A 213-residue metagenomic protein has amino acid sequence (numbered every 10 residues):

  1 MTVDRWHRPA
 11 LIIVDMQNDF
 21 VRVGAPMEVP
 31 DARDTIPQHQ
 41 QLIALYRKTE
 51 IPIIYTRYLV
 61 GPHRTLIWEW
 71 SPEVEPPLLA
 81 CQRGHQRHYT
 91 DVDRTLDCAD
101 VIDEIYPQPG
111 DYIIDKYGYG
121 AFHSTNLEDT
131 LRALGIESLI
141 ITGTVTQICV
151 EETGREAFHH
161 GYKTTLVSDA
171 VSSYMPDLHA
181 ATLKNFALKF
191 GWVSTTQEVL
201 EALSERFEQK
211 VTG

Functional and structural regions predicted by a protein language model:
M1-Q108, E201-G213: Active-site acidic carboxylates
K48-I51, G135, G161: Glycine-centered short loops/turns at secondary-structure junctions
D91-G143: Internal catalytic-core helix/loop-beta-alpha segment that presents or stabilizes conserved functional determinants
I114, G191-V199: Short acidic-hydrophobic, aromatic-tinged amphipathic segments that line or gate anion-handling sites
I140-G143, Y162-P176: A short glycine-rich beta-strand->turn/loop micro-motif centered on a GG-aromatic cluster
Q147-I148, V171-M175, L200-E201: Short gly/pro/ser/thr-enriched loop/turn and capping motifs at secondary-structure boundaries
V150-H160: Short Gly/Thr/Asp-enriched flexible loops that form oxyanion-binding sites at enzyme active sites
S173-A187: Active-site-proximal loop->helix
